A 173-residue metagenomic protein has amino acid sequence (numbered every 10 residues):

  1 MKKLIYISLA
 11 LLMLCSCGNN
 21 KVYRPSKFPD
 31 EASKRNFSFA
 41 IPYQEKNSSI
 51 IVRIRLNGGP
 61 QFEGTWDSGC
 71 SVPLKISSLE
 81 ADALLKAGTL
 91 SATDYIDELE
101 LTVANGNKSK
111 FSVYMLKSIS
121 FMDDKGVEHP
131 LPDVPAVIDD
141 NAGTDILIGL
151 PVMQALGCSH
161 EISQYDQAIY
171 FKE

Functional and structural regions predicted by a protein language model:
L4-L14: Sec-dependent N-terminal signal peptides
L9, C17-E173: Pepsin/retropepsin-fold aspartyl endopeptidases
